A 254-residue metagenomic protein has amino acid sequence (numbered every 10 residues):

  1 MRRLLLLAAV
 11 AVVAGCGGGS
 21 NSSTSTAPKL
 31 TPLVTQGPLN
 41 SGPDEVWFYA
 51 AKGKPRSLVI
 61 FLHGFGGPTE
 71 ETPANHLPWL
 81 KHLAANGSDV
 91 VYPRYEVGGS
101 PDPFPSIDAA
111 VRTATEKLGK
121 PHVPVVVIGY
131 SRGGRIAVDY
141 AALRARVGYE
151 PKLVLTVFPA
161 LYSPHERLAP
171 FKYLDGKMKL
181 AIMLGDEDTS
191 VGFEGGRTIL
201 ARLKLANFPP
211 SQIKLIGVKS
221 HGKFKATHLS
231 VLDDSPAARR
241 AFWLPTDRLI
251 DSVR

Functional and structural regions predicted by a protein language model:
V13-G15: C-terminal motif of bacterial Sec signal peptides marking the signal peptidase cleavage site
S23-K54: N-terminal cap/lid segment of alpha/beta-hydrolase-fold proteins
K52-L83: Short, surface-exposed "cap/lid" segments of acyl-processing enzymes
L80-G99: Conserved alpha/beta-hydrolase
G99-G119, D139: Alpha/beta-hydrolase active-site loop
E116-K117, H122-D175: Primarily recognizes the serine-hydrolase "nucleophile elbow" in alpha/beta-hydrolase and SGNH/GDSL folds
L153-G222: The feature captures the conserved acid-bearing segment of alpha/beta-hydrolase catalytic domains
P209-R254: C-terminal catalytic histidine-bearing segment of alpha/beta-hydrolase fold enzymes
